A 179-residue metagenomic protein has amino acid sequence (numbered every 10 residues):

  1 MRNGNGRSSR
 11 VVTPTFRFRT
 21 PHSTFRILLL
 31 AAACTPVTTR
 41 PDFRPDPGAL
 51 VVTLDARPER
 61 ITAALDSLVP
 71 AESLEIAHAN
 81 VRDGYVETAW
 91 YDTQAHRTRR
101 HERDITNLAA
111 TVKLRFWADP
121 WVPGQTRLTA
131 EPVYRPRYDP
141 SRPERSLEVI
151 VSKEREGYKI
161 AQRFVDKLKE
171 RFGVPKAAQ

Functional and structural regions predicted by a protein language model:
M1-L28: Short, basic, low-complexity termini and linkers enriched in Ser/Thr/Gly/Pro that act as targeting/leader peptides
A31-A33: C-terminal motif of bacterial Sec signal peptides marking the signal peptidase cleavage site
T35-Q179: Ser/Thr-rich, low-complexity intrinsically disordered terminal regions
